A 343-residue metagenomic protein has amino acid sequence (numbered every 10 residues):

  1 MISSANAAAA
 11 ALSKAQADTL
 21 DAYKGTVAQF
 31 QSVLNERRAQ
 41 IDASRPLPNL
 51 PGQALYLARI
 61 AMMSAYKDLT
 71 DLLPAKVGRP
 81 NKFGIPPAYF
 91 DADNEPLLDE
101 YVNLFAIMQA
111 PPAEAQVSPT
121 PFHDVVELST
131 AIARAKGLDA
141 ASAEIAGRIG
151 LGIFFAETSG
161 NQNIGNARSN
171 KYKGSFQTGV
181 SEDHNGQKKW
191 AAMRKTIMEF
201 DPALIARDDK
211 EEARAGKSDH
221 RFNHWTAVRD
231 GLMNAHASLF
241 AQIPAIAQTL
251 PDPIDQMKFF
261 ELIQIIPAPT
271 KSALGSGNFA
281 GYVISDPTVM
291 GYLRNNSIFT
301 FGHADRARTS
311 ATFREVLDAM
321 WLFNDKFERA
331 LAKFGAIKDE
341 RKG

Functional and structural regions predicted by a protein language model:
S3-A8: Sec/Tat signal peptide C-region and signal peptidase I cleavage site
A9-D93: N-terminal pre-domain segments of enzymes
Y23, F30, Q187-R194, A235 (+3 more regions): Charged, low-complexity, helix-prone segments enriched in Lys/Glu/Asp/Gln
Y89, I298-F299, L322, A336: Short, aromatic- and cysteine-enriched interfacial helices/patches that mediate contacts at lipid membranes
F90, N94-Q116: Intrinsically disordered, low-complexity, Pro/Ser/Thr/Asn/Gly/Ala-rich spacer/linker segments adjacent to signal
I107-I298: Catalytic glycan-binding domains that act on GlcNAc-containing polysaccharides
A307-G343: Low-complexity, Gly/Ser/Thr/Pro-rich intrinsically disordered linker/tail segments
